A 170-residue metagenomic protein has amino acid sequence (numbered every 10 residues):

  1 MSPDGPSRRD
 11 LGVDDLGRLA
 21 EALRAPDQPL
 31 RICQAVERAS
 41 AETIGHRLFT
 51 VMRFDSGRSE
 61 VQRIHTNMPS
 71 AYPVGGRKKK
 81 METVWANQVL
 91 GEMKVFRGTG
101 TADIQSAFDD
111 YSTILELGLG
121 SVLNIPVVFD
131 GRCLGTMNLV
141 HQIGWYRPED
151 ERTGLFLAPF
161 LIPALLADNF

Functional and structural regions predicted by a protein language model:
M1-A25: Signal-transmission linkers at sensory-effector interfaces
S2-P6, H141-F170: Juxtadomain coupling helices with adjacent low-complexity linkers
D15-A22, Q28-V51: Amphipathic alpha-helical coiled-coil segments that mediate homodimerization and allosteric signal transmission
L48, Y111, N124, T136: Short hydrophobic/aromatic beta-strand element in the GNAT-like acyltransferase core that lines or flanks the acyl-donor
V51-P73: GAF sensory/regulatory domain recognition with acknowledged cross-activation on helical regulatory dimers
F54, S70-Q105, L115: Regulatory sensory and allosteric helical modules in signal-transduction proteins and certain transcription factors
S121-V128: A short, aliphatic-rich beta-strand micro-motif
V128-H141: Sensory-domain boundary capping and coupling elements
